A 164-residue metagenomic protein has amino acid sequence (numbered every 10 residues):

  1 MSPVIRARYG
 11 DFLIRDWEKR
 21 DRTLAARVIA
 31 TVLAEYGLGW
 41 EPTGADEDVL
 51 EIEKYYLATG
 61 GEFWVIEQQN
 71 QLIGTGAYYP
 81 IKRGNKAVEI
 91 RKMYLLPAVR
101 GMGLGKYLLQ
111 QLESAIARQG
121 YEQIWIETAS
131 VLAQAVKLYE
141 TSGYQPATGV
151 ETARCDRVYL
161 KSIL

Functional and structural regions predicted by a protein language model:
S2-R8, R157-L164: Terminal substrate-recognition subdomain of acyl/acetyltransferases
Y9-F12, D16-R91, L96-P97, L109-Q111 (+3 more regions): Acetyl-CoA-dependent GNAT
R100, I126-A135, T152-D156: Conserved beta-strand-loop-alpha-helix junction that forms the acyl-donor binding cleft
G103: Conserved G/P- and acidic residue-centered "switch" motifs that form tight phosphate/ATP-binding loops in soluble
L109, I116-T128: Conserved GNAT acetyl-CoA-binding A-motif
S114, V136-K137: Alpha-helical segments flanking ligand/cofactor-binding loops in enzyme cores
Y121, E140-G149: Conserved acetyl-CoA-binding loop of GNAT-fold acetyltransferases
